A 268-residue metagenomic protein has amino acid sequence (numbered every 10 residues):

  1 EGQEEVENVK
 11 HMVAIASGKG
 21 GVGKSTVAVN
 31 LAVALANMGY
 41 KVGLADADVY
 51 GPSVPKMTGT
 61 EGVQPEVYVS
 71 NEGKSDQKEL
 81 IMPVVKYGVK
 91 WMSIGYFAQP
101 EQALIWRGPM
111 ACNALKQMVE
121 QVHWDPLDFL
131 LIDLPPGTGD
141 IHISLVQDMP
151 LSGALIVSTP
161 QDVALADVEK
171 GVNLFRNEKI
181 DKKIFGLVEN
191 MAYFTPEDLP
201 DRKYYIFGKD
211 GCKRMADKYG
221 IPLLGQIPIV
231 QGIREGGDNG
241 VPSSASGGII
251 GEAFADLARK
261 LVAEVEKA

Functional and structural regions predicted by a protein language model:
E1-S17, V63, V265: Extreme N-terminal, non-catalytic leader segments that precede Walker-type/kinase nucleotide-binding cores
V9, G20, D46, V54 (+8 more regions): Residue-level signature of catalytic and energy-coupling elements of molecular machines, predominantly ATP/GTP-dependent
H11-D48, L187: Walker A/P-loop phosphate-binding motif and the immediately C-terminal alpha-helix
L35, K41-E101, K213: Phosphate-binding loop that captures ATP/GTP phosphates
F97-P109, I156, P160-V163: Flexible beta-alpha connector loops of hexameric P-loop NTPases
Q117, Q121-W124, D128-Q226, Q231-E235: Conserved catalytic-core segment of NTP-binding enzymes
G237-I250: C-terminal boundary of histidine-terminating zinc-finger modules
A258-A268: Short, hydrophobic alpha-helical segments
